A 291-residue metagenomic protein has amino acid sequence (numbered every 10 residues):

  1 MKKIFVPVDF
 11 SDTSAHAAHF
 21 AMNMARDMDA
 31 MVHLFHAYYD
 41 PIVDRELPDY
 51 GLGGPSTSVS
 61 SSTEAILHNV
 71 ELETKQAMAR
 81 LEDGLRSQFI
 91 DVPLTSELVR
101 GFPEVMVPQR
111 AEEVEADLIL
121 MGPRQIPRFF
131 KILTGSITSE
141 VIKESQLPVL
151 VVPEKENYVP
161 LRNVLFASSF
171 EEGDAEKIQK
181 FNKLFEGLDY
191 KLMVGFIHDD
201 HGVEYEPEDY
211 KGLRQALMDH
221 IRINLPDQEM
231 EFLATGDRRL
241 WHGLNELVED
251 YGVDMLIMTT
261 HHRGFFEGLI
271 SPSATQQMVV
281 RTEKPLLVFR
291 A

Functional and structural regions predicted by a protein language model:
M1, D29, E115-D117, T138 (+3 more regions): Local beta-strand N-terminus motif with an aromatic residue
K2-S62, N163-E231, V253, R281: Small/aliphatic-rich secondary-structure junction motif
T13, Y39-I42, H68, L72 (+6 more regions): Structural beta-alpha unit
M22, D83, S139, N182 (+3 more regions): Active-site phosphate/pyrophosphate- and oxyanion-stabilizing loops and adjacent acidic/basic residues in soluble
H36, L98-R100, P153, F196 (+2 more regions): Residue-level recognition of beta-strand->loop/alpha-helix junctions
Q109-V152: Hydrophobic alpha-helical segments and helix pairs
M121-G122, P148-E154, T259, L286-A291: Short beta-strand elements of ligand-binding domains
T134-I137, D209-L213, I270-T275: Charged helix-capping and loop-helix junction motifs
